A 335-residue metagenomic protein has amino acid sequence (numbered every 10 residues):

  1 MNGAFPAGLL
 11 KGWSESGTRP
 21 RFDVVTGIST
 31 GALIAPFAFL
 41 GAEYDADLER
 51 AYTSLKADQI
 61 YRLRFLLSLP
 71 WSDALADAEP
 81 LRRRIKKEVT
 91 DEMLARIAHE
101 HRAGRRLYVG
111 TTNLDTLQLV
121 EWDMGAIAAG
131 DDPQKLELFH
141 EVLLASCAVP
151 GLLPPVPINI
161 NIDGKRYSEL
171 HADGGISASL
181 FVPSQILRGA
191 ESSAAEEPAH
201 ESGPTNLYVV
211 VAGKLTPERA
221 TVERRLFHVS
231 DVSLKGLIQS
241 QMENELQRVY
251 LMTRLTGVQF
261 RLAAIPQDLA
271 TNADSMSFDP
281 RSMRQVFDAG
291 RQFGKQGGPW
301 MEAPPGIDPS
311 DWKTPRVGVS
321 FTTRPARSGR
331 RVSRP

Functional and structural regions predicted by a protein language model:
M1-V24, F39-P335: Patatin-like phospholipase
I28-S29: Catalytic nucleophile serine of serine hydrolases, specifically the conserved "nucleophile elbow" pentapeptide
I34-F37: Hydrolases whose catalytic domains are alpha/beta-hydrolase-1, hotdog thioesterase, or metallo-beta-lactamase-like
